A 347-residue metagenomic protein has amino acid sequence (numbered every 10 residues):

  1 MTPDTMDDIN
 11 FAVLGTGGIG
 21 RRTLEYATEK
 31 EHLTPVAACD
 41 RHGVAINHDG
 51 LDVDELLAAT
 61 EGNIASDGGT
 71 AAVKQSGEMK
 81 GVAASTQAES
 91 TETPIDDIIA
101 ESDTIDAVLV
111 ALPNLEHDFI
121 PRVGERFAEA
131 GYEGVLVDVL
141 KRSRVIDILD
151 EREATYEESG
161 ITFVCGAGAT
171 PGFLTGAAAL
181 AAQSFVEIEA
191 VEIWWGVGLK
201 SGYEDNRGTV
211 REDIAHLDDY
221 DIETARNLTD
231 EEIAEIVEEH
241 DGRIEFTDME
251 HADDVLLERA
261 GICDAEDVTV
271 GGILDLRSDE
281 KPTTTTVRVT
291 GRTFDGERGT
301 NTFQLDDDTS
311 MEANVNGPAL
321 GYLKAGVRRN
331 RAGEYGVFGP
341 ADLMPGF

Functional and structural regions predicted by a protein language model:
D4-A27: Glycine-rich adenosine-cofactor-binding loop
L14, Q183-D307, E312: Active-site-lining helix/loop region of Rossmann-like oxidoreductase modules
K30-S85: NAD(P)-binding Rossmann-fold cofactor-contacting core
E78, E89-I105: Short acidic low-complexity segments
I105-A111, V137: N-terminal Rossmann-like NAD(P) cofactor-binding module of classical short-chain dehydrogenase/reductase
N114-F163: Rossmann-fold NAD(P)-binding glycine/threonine-rich loop
R144-N206: A contiguous active-site-proximal alpha/beta segment in oxidoreductase catalytic domains
D295-F347: C-terminal helical cap and adjacent loop that interface with cofactors, partners, or active-site loops
